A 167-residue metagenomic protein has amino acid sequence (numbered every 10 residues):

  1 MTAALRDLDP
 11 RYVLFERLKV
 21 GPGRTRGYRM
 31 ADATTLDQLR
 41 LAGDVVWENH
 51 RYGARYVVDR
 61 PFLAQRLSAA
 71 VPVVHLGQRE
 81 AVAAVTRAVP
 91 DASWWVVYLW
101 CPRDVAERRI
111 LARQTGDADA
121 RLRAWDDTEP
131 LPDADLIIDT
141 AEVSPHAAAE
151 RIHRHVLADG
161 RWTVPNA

Functional and structural regions predicted by a protein language model:
M1-R11: A conserved segment at the C-terminal end of the G1
P10-Y12, P90-W95, L131-D135: Short glycine-/polar-rich loops that comprise or flank the Walker A/P-loop and associated switch/sensor motifs
V13, R17-P72, L76-R79: ATP-dependent small-molecule kinase phosphotransfer cores that center on conserved nucleotide phosphate-binding segments
F15, R29, W95-V97, L136-I138: Hydrophobic/aromatic beta-strand patches that form the interior of the parallel beta-sheet core in alpha/beta enzyme
V20-T25, T86-A88, E129-D133: Short loop/helix-cap segments at secondary-structure boundaries that form the rim of catalytic
D32, P102-R103, S144: Short loop/turn segments at beta->alpha junctions
D37-L41, V58-T115: ATP-dependent NMP and nucleoside kinases share a basic, alpha-helical "lid"
L111-A167: Small-molecule kinase domains that catalyze NTP-dependent phosphoryl transfer to phosphate-bearing small molecules
